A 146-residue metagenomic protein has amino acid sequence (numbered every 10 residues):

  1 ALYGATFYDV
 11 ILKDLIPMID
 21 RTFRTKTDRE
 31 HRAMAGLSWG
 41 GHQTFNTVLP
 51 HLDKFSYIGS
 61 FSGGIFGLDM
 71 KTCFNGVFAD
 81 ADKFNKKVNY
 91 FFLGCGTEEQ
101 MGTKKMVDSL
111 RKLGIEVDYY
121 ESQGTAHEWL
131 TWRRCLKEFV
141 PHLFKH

Functional and structural regions predicted by a protein language model:
A1-H146: Non-catalytic cap/lid and distal C-terminal segments of serine-dependent acyl enzymes
